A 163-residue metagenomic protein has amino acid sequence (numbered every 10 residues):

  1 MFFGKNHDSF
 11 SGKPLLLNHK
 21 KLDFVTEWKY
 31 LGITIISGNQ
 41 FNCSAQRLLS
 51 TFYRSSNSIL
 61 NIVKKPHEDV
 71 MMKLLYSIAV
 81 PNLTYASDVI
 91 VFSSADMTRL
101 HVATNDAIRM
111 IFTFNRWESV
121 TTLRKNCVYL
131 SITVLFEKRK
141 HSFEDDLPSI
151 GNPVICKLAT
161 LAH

Functional and structural regions predicted by a protein language model:
M1-N6, M97-R99, T104, T122-Y129: A glycine-rich phosphate-binding loop feature that marks nucleotide/adenosyl-phosphate handling sites
M1-T26: Short, conserved micro-motifs composed of acidic
H19-V91: Basic, alpha-helical interaction scaffolds
S56, L60-V63, H67, S87 (+4 more regions): Eukaryotic basic, amphipathic alpha-helical target segments in cytosolic regions
V80-T84, N105-R109, E144: Amphipathic alpha-helical core segments of compact helical bundles
V89-T98, T104, F114, E118: Conserved nucleotidyltransferase catalytic core and NTase-mimicking acidic/glycine-rich helix/loop elements in nucleic
L100-I111, R139-K140: Short amphipathic alpha-helical coiled-coil/interface segments
F112-H163: Acidic catalytic cores of enzymes that act on phosphate-bearing nucleotides/polynucleotides
